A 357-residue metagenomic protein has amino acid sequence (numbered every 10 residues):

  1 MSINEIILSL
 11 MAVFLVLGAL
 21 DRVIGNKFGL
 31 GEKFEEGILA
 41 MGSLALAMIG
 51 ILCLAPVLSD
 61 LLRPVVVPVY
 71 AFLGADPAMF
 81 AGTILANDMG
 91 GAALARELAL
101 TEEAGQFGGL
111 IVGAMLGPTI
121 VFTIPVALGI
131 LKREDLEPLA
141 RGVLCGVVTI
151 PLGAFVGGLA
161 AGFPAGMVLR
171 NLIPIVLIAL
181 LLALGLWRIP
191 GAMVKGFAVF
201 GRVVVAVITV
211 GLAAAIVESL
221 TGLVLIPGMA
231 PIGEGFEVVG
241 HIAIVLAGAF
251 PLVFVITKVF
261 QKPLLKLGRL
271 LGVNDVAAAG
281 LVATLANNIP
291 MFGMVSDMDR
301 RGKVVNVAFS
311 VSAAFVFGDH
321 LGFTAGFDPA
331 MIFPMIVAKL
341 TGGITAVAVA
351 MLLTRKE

Functional and structural regions predicted by a protein language model:
M1-G50, G108-L116, I120-P251, A325-E357: Signature of multi-pass transmembrane helix bundles
F28, E32, L52, P56 (+6 more regions): Short helix-terminus and kink motifs of transmembrane alpha helices, predominantly at the cytoplasmic interface
L30, G42, L62, A104 (+5 more regions): Alpha-helical multipass membrane-protein architecture
E32-A40, V67-A71, E234, K262-V273: Short amphipathic alpha-helical coupling elements at transmembrane boundaries
C53-L61, L94-E102, L159-G162, L220-V224: Transmembrane alpha-helix boundary signature
L58-D76: Interfacial/capping segments of alpha-helical transmembrane domains
L73-T149, N274-D328: Alpha-helical membrane segments and immediately flanking helix-loop junctions that form or couple to the substrate/ion
A249, P263-R269, V276-L281, A286: Intrinsically disordered, low-complexity segments enriched in Gly and acidic/Ser/Thr residues that form flexible
